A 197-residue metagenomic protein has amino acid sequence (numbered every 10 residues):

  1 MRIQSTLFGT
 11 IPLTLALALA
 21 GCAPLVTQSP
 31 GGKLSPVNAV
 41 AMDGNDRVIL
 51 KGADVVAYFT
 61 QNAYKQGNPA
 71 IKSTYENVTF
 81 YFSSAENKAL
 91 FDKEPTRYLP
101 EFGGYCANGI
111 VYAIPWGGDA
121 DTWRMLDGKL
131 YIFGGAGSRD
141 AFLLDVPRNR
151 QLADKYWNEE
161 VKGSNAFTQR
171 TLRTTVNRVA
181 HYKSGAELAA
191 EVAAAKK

Functional and structural regions predicted by a protein language model:
M1-P12: Bacterial N-terminal signal peptides that target proteins for export
T14-A16: Extended, charged alpha-helical coiled-coil scaffolds
A18-G21: C-terminal motif of bacterial Sec signal peptides marking the signal peptidase cleavage site
A23-E76, T96-K197: Intrinsically disordered, low-complexity terminal tails and linkers in eukaryotic proteins, enriched in charged/polar
K72-L90: Beta-strand cores of secreted/periplasmic/IMS beta-sandwich domains, seen most often in copper-related folds
